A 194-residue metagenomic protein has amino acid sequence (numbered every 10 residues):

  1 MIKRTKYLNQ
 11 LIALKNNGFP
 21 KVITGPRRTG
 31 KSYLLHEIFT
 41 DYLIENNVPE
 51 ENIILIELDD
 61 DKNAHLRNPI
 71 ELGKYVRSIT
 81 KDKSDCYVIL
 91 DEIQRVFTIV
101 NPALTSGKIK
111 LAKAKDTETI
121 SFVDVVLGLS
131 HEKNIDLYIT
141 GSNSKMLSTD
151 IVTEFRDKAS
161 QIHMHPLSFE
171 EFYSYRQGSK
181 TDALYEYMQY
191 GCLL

Functional and structural regions predicted by a protein language model:
M1-L194: Phosphate-binding site recognition
